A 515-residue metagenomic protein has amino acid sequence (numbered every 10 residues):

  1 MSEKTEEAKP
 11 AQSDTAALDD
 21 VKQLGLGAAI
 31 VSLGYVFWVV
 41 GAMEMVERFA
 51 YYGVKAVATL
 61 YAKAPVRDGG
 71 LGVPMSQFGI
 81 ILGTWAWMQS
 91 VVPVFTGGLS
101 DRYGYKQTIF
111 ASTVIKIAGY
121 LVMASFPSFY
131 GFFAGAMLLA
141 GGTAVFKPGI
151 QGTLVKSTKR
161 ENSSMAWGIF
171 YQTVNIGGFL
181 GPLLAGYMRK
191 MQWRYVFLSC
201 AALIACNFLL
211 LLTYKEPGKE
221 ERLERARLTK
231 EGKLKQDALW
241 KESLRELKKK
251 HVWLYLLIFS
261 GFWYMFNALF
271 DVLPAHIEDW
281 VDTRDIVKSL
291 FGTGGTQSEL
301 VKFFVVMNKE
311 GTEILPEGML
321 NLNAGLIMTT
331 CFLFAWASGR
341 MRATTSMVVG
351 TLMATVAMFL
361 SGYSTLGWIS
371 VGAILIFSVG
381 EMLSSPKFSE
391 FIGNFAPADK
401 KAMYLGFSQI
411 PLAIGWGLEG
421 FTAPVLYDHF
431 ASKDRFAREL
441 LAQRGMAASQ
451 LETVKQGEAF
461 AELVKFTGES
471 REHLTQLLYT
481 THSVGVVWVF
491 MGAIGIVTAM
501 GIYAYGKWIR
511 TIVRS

Functional and structural regions predicted by a protein language model:
K9-A17, K215-K241, S515: Flexible cytoplasmic inter-helical loops of multi-pass small-molecule transporters
A56-Q77, D271-L315: Short amphipathic helix-loop junctions that connect adjacent transmembrane helices in Major Facilitator Superfamily/SLC
I80-G98, N321-F334, I414: Central cavity-lining transmembrane alpha-helices of secondary-active solute carriers, predominantly the Major
V114-S128, L352-T365: C-terminal ends and interior cores of transmembrane alpha-helices in multi-pass membrane transporters/permeases
V145-K159, M382-P397: Intracellular juxtamembrane helix-capping segments at the cytosolic ends of symmetry-related transmembrane helices
S164-R189, L203-I204, S408-A423: Glycine-rich segments within core transmembrane alpha-helices of 12-TM secondary carriers
R194-T213, E439-G445, H482-A504: Symmetry-related core transmembrane helices of the 12-TM Major Facilitator Superfamily/SLC fold
